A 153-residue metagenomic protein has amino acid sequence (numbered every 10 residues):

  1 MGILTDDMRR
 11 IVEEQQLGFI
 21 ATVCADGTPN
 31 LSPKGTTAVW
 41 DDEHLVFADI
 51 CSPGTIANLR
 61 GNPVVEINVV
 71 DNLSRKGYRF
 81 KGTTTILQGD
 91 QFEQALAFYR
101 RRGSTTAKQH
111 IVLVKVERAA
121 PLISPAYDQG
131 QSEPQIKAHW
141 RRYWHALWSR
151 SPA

Functional and structural regions predicted by a protein language model:
M1-Q16: Short, basic/aromatic recognition patches
Q15-D49: Short beta-strand segments
G18, P63-V65, K76-F80, K108-V112 (+1 more regions): Generic beta-strand structural signal
G27, N58-L59, W148: Buried hydrophobic positions in well-ordered alpha/beta secondary-structure cores of metabolic enzymes
K34-A38, V70, G103: Short, flexible, solvent-exposed loop/turn segments with mixed acidic/basic and small polar residues
P53-F98: Short, structured beta-strand-loop surface elements
Q88, E93-A153: C-terminal edge-of-domain segments
